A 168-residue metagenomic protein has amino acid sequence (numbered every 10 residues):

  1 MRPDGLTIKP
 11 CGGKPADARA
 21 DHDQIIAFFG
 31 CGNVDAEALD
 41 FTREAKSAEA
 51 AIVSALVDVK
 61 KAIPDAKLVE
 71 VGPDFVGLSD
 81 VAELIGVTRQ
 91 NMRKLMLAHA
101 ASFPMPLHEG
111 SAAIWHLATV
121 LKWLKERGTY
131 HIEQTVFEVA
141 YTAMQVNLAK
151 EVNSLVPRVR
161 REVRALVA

Functional and structural regions predicted by a protein language model:
M1-G13, V76: Short glycine-/aliphatic-rich beta-strand segments at the starts of folded cytosolic domains
I8-F29: Short amphipathic alpha-helix segments
K14-P15, E44-A48, A118: Helix N-cap motif at beta-to-alpha junctions
D23-K60: Short, intrinsically disordered low-complexity segments
A66-G77: Short domain-boundary/entry signatures in modular proteins, especially in secreted/extracellular architectures
D80-I85: Short alpha-helical "recognition helix" segments of helix-turn-helix
G86-I114: Major-groove DNA-recognition helix of helix-turn-helix-type DNA-binding domains
T119-V167: A short, Lys/Arg-enriched interface patch at domain edges and termini
